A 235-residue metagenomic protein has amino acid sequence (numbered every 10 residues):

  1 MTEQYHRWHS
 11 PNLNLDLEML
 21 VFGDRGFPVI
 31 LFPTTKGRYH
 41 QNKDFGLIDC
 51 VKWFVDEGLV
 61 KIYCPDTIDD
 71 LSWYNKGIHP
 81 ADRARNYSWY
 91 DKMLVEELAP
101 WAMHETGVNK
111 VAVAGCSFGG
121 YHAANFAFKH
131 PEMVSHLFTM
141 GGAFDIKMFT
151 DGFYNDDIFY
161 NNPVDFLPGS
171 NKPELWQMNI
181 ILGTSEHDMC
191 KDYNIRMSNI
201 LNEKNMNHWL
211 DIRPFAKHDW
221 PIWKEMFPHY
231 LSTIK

Functional and structural regions predicted by a protein language model:
M1-K235: Non-catalytic cap/lid and distal C-terminal segments of serine-dependent acyl enzymes
